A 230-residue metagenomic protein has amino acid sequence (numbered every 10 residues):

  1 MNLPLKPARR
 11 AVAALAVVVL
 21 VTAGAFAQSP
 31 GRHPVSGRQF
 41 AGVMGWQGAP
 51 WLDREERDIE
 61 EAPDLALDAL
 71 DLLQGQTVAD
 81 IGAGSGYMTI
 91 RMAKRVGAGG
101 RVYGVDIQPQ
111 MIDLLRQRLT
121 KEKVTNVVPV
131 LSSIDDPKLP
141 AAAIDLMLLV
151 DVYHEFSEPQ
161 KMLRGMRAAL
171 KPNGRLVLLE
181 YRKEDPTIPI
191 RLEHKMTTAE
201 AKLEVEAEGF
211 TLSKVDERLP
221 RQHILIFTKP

Functional and structural regions predicted by a protein language model:
Q28-A79: Class I SAM-dependent transferase core
V78, M147-L148: Hydrophobic beta-strand segment of the Class I
A79-P137: Class I SAM-dependent methyltransferase SAM/SAH-binding core
A93-K94, Q160-R175: A short glycine-rich, Lys/Arg-flanked "PGG" loop and its adjoining helix->strand segment in the class I
I112, R175-E200: Conserved class I S-adenosyl-L-methionine
P137-M147: A short acidic, Gly/Pro-enriched loop at the edge of an enzyme's catalytic core that lines a small-molecule cofactor
H194-E208, S213-V215: Short alpha-helix
S213-K214, R218-P230: Core SAM-dependent methyltransferase catalytic element
